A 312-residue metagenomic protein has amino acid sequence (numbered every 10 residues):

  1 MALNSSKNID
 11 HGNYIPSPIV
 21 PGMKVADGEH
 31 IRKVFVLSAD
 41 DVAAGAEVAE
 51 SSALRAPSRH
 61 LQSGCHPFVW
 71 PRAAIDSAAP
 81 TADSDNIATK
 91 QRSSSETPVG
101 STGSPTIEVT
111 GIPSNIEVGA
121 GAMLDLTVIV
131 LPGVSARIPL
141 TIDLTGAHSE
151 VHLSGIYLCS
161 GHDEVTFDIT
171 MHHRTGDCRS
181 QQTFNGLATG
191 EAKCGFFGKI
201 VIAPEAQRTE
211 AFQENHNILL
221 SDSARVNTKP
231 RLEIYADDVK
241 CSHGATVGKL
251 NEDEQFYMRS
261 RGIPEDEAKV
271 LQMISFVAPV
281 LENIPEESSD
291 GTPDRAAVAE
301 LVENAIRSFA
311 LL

Functional and structural regions predicted by a protein language model:
A2-P80, D85-S93, V99, T106-F256 (+2 more regions): Conserved beta-strand/loop scaffold segments within soluble protein domains that form the structured core and edges
S149, A268-K269: Small-residue helix-packing motif on alpha-helices
N251, V270-P279: Small/polar glycine-rich anion-binding or flexible loop at a beta-alpha turn
E282: RNA substrate-recognition surfaces in RNA-acting enzymes
